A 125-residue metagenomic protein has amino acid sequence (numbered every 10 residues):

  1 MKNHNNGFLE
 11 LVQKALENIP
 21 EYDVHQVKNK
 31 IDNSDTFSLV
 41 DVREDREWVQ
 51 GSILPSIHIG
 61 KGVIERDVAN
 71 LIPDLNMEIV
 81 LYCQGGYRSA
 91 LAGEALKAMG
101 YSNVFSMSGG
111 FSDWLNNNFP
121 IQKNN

Functional and structural regions predicted by a protein language model:
M1-S38, D45-E78, Q84-N125: Rhodanese-like catalytic fold shared by cysteine-dependent sulfurtransferases and DSP/PTP-type phosphatases
